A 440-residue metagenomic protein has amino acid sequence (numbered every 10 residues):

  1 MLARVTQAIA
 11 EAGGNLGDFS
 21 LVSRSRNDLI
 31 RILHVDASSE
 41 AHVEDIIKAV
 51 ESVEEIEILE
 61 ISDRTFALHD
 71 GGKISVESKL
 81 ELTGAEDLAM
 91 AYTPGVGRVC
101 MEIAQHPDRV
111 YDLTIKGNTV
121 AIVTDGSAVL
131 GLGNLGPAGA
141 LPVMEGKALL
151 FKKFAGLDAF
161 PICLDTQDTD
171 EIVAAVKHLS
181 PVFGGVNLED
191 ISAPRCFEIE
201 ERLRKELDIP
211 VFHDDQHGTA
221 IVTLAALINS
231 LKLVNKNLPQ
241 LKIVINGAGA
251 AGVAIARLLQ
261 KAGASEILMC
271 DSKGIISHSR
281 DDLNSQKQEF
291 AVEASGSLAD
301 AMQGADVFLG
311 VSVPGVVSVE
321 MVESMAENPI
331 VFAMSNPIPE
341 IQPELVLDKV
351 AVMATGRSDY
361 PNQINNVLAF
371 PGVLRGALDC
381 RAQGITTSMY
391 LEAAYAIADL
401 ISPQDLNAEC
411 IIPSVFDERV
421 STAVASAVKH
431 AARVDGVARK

Functional and structural regions predicted by a protein language model:
M1-D70: A conserved regulatory-domain signal marking ACT and ACT-like small-molecule sensing domains and adjacent regulatory
L16-V22, L59-I61, I162, E189 (+4 more regions): Flexible, glycine/charged-enriched surface loops at secondary-structure junctions
I58-L241: Glycine/serine-rich phosphate-binding loop and adjoining beta1-alpha1 elements at the start of nucleotide-handling
L59-I61, P161, N187-D190, V211-D214 (+6 more regions): General beta-strand structural signal in soluble alpha/beta enzymes
L130, P137-A155, L207, H213 (+2 more regions): Glycine-rich phosphate/diphosphate-binding loop of Rossmann-like nucleotide-binding domains
P210, D214-D215, N237, A333-I338 (+1 more regions): Adenosine-phosphate binding glycine-rich loop
K287-V352, S358-D359: Rossmann-like adenosine-cofactor binding region
